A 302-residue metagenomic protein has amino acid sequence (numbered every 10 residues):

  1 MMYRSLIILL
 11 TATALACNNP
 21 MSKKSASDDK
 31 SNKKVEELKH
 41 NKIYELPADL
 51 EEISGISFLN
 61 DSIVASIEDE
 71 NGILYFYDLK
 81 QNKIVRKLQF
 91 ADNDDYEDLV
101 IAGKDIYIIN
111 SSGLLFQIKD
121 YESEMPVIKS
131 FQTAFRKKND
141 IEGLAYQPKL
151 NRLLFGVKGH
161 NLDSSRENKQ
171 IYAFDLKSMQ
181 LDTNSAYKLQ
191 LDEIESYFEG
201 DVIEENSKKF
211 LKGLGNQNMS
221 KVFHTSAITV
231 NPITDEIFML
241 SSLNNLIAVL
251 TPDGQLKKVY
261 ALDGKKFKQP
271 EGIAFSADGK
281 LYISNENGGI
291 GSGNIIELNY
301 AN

Functional and structural regions predicted by a protein language model:
M2-L9: Sec-dependent signal peptide recognition, specifically the positively charged N-region followed immediately by
T13-A16: C-terminal motif of bacterial Sec signal peptides marking the signal peptidase cleavage site
N18-N302: Sequence/structural signature of beta-propeller domains
